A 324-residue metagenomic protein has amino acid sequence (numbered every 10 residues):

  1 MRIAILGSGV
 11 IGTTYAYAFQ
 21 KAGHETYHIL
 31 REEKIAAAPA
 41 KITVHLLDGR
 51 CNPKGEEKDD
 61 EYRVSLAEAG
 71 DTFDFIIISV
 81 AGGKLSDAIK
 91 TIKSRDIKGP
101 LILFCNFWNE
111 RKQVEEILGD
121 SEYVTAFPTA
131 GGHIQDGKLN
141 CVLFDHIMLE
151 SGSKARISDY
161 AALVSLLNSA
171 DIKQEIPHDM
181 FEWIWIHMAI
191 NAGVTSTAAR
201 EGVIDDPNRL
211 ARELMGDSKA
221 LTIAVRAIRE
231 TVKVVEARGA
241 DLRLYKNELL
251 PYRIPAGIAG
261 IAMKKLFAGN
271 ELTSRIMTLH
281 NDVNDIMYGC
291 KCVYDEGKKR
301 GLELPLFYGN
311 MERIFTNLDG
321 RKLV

Functional and structural regions predicted by a protein language model:
M1-G55: NAD(P)+-binding Rossmann beta1-loop-alpha1 motif at the extreme N-terminus of oxidoreductases
I3, E25-Y27, L101, Y123 (+1 more regions): Hydrophobic anchor at the start of a short beta-strand that flanks the dinucleotide cofactor-binding loop
G55-L139: Rossmann-like NAD(P)(H) cofactor-binding subdomain of soluble oxidoreductases
E110-A189: Rossmann-fold dinucleotide-binding core
K138-M148, E201-E213, G269-H280: Helix-loop-beta segment of a Rossmann-like dinucleotide-binding subdomain
F181-A211, K219-V232: Active-site-proximal catalytic alpha-helix in oxidoreductases
V225-V324: NAD(P)-dependent Rossmann-like dehydrogenase/reductase catalytic/cofactor-binding core
